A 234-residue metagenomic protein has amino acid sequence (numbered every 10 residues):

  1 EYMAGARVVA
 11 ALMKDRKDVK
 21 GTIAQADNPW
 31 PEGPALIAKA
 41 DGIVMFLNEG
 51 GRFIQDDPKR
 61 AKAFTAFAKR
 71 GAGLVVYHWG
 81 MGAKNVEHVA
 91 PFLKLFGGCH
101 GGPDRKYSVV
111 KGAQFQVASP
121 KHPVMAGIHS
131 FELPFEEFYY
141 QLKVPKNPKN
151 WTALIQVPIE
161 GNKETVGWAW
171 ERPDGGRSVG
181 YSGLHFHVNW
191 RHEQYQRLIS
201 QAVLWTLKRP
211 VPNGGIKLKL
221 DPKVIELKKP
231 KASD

Functional and structural regions predicted by a protein language model:
Y2-A83: Helical hinge/lid and interdomain linker segments adjacent to catalytic or ligand-binding clefts that mediate domain
A4, V8, K39, K59 (+5 more regions): Extracytoplasmic/secreted proteins, especially bacterial periplasmic and envelope-associated proteins
A11-K14, G102-G175: Catalytic beta-strand/loop cores that center a nucleophilic Ser/Cys/Thr and support acyl-enzyme chemistry
D15, G161-T165, R172-D234: Extracellular ligand-binding/catalytic regions of CAZymes and related secreted enzymes and adhesion modules
Q25-D27, H78, I128, V157 (+1 more regions): Residues at the C-termini of beta-strands that transition into short coil/loop
V44, V75-Y77, T152-L154, V179-Y181: Hydrophobic/aromatic beta-strand patches that form the interior of the parallel beta-sheet core in alpha/beta enzyme
G50-G127: A glycine-rich, often tryptophan-bearing local segment used as a flexible ligand/cofactor-contacting loop or short
P91-G97, L133-E136, Y140-P148, Y195-V211: Oxidoreductase and adenylate-handling cofactor-binding alpha/beta cores
